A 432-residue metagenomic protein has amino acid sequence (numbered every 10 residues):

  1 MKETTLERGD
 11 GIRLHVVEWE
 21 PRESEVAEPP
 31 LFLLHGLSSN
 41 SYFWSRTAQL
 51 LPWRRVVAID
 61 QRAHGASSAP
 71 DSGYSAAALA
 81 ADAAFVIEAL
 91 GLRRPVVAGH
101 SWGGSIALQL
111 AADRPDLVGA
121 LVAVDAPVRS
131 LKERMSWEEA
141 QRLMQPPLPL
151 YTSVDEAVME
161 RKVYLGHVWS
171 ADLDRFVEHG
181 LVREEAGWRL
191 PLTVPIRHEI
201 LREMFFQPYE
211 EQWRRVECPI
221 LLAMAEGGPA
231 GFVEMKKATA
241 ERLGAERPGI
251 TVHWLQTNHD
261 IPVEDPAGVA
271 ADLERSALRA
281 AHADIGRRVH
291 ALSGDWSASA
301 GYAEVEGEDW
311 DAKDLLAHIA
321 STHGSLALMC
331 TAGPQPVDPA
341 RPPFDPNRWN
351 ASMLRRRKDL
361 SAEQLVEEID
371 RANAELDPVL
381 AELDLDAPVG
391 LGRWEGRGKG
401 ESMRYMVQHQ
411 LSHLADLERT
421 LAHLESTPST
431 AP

Functional and structural regions predicted by a protein language model:
I12-A66: Conserved HGGG/HGGXW glycine-rich cap/lid loop of the alpha/beta-hydrolase fold
E20, S45-R46, V57-A98, A271-E274: Active-site loop/oxyanion-hole signature of alpha/beta-hydrolase fold enzymes
G99, G103, A107: Gly/Ala-rich beta-loop-alpha elbow adjacent to hydrolase catalytic centers
Q109-A112, G119-S153: Flexible "cap/lid" loop of the alpha/beta hydrolase fold
R134, T152-Q207, R393: Conserved alpha/beta-hydrolase catalytic His-Asp/Glu region
R215-N258: Conserved loop-alpha-helix segment in the C-terminal half of the alpha/beta-hydrolase fold that carries the catalytic
R247-L278: Catalytic active-site module of serine/aspartate enzymes centered on a nucleophile-bearing elbow/loop
G301-R348, P388-P432: Short, contiguous alpha-helical
